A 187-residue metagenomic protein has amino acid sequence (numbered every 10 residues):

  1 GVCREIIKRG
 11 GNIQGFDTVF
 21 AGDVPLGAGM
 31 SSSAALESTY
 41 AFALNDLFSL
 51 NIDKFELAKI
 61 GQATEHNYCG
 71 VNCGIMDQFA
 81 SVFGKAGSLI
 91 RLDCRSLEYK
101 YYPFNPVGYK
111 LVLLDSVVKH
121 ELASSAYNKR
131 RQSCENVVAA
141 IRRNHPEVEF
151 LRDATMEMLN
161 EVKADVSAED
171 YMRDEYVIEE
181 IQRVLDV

Functional and structural regions predicted by a protein language model:
G1-N105: Gly/Ser-rich oxyanion-binding loop with an adjacent helix/lid that shapes the negatively charged ligand pocket
S88-V187: C-terminal nucleotide
